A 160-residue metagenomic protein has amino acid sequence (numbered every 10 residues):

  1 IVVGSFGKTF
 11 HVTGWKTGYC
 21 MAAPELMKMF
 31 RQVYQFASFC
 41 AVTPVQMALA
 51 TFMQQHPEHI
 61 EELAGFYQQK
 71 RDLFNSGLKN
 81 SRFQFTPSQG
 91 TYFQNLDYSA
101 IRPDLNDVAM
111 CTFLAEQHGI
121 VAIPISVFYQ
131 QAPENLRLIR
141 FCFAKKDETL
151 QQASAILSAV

Functional and structural regions predicted by a protein language model:
I1-V160: PLP-dependent class I/II
